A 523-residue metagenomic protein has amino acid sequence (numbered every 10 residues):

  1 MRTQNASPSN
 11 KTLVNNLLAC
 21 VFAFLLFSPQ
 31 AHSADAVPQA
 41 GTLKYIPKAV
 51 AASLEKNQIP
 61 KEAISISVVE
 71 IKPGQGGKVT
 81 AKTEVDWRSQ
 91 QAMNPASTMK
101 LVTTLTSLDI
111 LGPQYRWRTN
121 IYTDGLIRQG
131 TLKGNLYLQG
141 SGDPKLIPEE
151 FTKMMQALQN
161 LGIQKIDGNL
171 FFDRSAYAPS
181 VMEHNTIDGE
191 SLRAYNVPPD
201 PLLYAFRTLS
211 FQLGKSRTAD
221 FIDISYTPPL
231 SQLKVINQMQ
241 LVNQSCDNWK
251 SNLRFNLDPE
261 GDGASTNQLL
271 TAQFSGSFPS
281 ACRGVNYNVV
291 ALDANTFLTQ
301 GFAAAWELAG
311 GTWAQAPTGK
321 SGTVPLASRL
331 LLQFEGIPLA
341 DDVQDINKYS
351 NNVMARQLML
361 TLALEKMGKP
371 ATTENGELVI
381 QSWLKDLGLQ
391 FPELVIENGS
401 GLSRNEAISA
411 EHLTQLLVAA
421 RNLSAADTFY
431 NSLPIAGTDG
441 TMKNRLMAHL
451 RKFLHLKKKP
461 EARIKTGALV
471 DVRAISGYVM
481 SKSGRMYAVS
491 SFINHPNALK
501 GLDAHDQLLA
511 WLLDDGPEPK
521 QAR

Functional and structural regions predicted by a protein language model:
T3-L18: Bacterial N-terminal signal peptides that target proteins for export
N16-S28: Bacterial N-terminal signal peptides
P29-S33: Sec/Tat signal peptide C-region and signal peptidase I cleavage site
D35-N57, D109-F391, D514-R523: Conserved serine DD-peptidase/penicillin-binding transpeptidase domain and beta-lactam-recognizing active-site
L54-W87, T318: A short, well-structured edge-of-sheet supersecondary motif
T83-D86, I147, M359-R523: Small-residue-rich helix-loop
D86-T106: Short active-site loop at a secondary-structure junction that contains or immediately precedes the catalytic residue(s)
K100-S107, L170, L202, F302 (+4 more regions): Residue-level preference for non-acidic, small/hydrophobic
